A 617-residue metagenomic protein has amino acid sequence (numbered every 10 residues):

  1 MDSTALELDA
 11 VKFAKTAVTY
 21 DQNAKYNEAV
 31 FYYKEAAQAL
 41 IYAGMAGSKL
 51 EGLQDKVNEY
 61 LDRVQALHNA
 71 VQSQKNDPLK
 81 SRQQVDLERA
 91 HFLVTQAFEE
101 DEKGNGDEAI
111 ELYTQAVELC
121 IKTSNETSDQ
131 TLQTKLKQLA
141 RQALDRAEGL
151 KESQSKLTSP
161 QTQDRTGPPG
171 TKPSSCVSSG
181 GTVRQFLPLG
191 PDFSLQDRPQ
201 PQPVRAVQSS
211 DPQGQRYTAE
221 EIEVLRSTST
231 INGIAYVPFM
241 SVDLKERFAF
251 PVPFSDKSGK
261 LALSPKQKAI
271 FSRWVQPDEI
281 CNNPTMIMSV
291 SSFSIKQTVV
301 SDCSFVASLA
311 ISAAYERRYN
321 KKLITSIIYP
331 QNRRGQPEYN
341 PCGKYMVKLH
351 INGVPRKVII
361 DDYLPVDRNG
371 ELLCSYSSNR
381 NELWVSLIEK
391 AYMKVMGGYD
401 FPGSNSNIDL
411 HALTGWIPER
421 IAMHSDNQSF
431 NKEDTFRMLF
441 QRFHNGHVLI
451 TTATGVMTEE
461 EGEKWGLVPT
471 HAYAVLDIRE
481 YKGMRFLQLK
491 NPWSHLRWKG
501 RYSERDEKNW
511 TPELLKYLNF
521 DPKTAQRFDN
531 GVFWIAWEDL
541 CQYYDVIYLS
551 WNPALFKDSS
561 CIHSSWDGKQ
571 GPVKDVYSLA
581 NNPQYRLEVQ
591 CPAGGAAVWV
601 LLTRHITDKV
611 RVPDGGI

Functional and structural regions predicted by a protein language model:
M1-K172: Non-catalytic amphipathic alpha-helical adaptor/oligomerization segments
S73, Q115-E126, L132, Q142-I617: Structured alpha-helical subdomains that flank or immediately precede key functional sites
